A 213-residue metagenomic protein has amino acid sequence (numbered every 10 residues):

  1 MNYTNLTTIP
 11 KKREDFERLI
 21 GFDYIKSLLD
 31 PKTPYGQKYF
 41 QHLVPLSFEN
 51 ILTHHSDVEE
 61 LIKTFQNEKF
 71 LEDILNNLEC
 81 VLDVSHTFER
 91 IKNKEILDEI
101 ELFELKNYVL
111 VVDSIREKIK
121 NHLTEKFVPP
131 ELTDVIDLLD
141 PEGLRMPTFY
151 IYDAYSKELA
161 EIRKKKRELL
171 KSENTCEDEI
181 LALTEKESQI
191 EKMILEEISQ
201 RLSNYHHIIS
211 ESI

Functional and structural regions predicted by a protein language model:
M1-K166: Conserved amphipathic alpha-helical "coupling/scaffold" segments that transmit conformational changes between domains
P130-I213: Extended, charged alpha-helical coiled-coil/arm scaffolds that mediate oligomerization and mechanical coupling in large
